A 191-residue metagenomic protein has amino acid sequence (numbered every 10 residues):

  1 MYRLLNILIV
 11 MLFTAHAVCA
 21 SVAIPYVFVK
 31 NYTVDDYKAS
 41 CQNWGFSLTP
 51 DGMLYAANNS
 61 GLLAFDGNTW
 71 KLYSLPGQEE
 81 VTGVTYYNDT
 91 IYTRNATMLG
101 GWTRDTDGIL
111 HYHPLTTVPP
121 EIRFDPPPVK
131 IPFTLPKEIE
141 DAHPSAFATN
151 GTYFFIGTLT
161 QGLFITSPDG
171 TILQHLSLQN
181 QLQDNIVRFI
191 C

Functional and structural regions predicted by a protein language model:
M1-C191: Carboxylate-rich, polar loop motifs that coordinate divalent cations or form catalytic acidic clusters
